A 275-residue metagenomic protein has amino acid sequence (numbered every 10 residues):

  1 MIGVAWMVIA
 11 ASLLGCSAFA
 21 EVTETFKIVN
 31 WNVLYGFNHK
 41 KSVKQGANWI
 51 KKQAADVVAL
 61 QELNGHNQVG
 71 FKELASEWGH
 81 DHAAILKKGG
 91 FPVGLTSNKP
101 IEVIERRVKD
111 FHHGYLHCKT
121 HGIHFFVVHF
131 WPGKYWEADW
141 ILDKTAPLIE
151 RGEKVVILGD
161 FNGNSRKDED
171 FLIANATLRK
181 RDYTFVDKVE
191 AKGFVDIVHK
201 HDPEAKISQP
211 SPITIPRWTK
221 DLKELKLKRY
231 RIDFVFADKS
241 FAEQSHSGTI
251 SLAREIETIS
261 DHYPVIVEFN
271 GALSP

Functional and structural regions predicted by a protein language model:
G3-G15: Bacterial N-terminal signal peptides
G15, F19-A20, L74: Intrinsically disordered, low-complexity serine/threonine-rich segments
A20-W49, L95-P275: Active-site regions of metal-assisted phosphoester/phosphodiester hydrolases, unifying DNase/endonuclease modules
N38-V108: Active-site surface patch of divalent metal-dependent phosphodiester/phosphate bond hydrolases
